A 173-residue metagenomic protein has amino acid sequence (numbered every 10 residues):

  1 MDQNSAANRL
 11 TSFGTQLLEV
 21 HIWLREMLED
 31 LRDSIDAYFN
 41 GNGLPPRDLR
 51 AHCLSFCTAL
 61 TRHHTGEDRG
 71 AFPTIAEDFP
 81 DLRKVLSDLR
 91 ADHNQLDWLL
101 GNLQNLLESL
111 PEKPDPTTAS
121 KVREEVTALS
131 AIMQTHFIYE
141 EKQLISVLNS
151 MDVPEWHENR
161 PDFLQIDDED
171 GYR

Functional and structural regions predicted by a protein language model:
M1-R173: Small-residue-biased structural context
